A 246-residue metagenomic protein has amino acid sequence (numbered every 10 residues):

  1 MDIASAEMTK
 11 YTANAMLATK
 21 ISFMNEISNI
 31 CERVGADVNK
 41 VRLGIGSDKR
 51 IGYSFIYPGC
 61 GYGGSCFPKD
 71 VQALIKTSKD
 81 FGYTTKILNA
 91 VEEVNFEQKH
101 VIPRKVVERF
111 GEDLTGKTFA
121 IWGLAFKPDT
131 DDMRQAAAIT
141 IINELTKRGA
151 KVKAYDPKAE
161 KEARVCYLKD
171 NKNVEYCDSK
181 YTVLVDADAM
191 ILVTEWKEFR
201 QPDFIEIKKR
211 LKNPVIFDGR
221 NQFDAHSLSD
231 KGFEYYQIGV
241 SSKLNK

Functional and structural regions predicted by a protein language model:
M1-K246: Structural/interface elements that position substrates and couple domains in central-metabolism enzymes
